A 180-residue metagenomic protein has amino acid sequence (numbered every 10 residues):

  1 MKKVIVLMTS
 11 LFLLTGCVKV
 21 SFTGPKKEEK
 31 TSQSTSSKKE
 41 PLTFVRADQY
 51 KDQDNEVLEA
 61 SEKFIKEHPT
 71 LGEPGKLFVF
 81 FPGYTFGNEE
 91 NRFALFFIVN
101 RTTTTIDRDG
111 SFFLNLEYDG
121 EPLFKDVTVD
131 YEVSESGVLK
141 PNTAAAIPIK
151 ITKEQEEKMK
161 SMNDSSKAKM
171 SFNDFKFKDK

Functional and structural regions predicted by a protein language model:
M1-V4: Positively charged n-region of N-terminal signal peptides that target proteins for export
V6-L7, C17-F93, T103-D107, K153-Q155 (+2 more regions): Membrane engagement elements in two modes
F96-I98: Buried hydrophobic-core signal for structured, non-transmembrane domains
T103-L123: Short acidic, flexible loop segments centered on an aromatic residue
P122-S165: Short, solvent-exposed, Trp/other aromatic-anchored flexible loops in extracytoplasmic proteins
